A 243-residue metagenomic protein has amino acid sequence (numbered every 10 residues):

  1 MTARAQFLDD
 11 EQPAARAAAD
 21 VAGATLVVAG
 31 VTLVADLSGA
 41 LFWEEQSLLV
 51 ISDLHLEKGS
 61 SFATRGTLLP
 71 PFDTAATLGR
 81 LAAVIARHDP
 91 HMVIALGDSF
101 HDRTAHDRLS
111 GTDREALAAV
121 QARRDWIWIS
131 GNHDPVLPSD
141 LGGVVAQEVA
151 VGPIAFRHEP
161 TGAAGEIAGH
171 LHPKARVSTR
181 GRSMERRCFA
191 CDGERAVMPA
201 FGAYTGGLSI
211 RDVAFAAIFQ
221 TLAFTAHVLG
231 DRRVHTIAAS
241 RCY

Functional and structural regions predicted by a protein language model:
M1-Y243: Extended recognition/assembly regions associated with phosphoester-bond processing machinery
